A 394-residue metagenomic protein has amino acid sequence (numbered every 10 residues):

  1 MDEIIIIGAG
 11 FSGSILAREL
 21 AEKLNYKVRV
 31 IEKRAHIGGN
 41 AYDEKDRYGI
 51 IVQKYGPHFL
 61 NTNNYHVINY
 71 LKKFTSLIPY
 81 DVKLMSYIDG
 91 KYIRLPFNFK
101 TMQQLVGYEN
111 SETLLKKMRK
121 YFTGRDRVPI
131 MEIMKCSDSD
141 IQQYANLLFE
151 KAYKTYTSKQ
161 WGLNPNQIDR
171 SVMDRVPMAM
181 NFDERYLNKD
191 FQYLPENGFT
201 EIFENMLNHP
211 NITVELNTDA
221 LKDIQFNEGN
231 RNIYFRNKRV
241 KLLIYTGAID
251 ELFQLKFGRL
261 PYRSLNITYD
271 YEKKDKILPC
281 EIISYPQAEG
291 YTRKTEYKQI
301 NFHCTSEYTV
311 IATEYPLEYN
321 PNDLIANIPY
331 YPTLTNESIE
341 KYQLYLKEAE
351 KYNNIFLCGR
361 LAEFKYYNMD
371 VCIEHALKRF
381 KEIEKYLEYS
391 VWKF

Functional and structural regions predicted by a protein language model:
D2-V30: N-terminal Rossmann-like FAD-binding beta1-loop-alpha1 element of flavoenzymes
F11-G13, A35-I37, K100, S158 (+6 more regions): Short, solvent-exposed loop/turn segments at secondary-structure junctions
A21-R47: Glycine-rich FAD pyrophosphate-binding loop
K23, K222-E348: Mid-domain catalytic core of redox enzymes that form a hydrophobic substrate pocket/lid adjacent to a catalytic redox
G38-N40, S86-D89, R94-P96, W161 (+6 more regions): Short catalytic/ligand-binding loop motif for oxyanion handling, primarily in non-cytosolic enzymes, centered on
Y48-Y121: Dinucleotide-binding Rossmann-like beta1-alpha1 core, especially the glycine-rich loop that anchors the ADP
D89-I93, K100-R239: Active-site/ligand-binding neighborhood in enzyme catalytic cores
A326-F394: C-terminal catalytic lobe of FAD-dependent flavoproteins
